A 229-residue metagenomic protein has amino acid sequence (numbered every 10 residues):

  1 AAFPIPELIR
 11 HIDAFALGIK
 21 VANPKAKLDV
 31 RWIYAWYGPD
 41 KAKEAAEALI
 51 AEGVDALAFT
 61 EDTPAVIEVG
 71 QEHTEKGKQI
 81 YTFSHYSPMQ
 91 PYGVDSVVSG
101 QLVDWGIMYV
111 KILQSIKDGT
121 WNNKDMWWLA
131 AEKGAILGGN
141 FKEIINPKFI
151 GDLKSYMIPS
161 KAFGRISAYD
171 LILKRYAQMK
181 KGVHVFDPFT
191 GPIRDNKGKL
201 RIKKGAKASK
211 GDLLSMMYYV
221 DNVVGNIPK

Functional and structural regions predicted by a protein language model:
A1-K229: A residue-level marker of the well-folded mature domains of exported/periplasmic proteins
